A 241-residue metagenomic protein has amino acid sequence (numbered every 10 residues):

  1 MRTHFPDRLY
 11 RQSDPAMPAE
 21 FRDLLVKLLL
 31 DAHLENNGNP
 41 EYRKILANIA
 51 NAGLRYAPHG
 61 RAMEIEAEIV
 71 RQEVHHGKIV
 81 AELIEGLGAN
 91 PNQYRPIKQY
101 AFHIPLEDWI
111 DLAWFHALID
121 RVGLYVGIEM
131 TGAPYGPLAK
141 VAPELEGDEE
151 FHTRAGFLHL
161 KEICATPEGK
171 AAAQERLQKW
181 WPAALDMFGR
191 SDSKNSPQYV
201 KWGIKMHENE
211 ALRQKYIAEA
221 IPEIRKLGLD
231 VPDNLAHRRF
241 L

Functional and structural regions predicted by a protein language model:
L9-A32, Q93-H116, A133, T166-P167 (+1 more regions): Acidic/His metal-coordination segments adjacent to aromatic residues that form catalytic metal sites in metalloenzymes
R11, G169-L241: Extended, helix-rich structural scaffolds rather than catalytic motifs
A16-F21, N39-E68, G123-L138: Helix-loop segments that flank and shape redox-cofactor active sites
F21-L34, L54-H75, D108-L112, P137-E150: Alpha-helical scaffold segments that form or flank carboxylate-/histidine-based iron centers
H33-N37, A67, R71-K78, A117-R121 (+5 more regions): Generic structural signal for well-ordered, non-transmembrane alpha-helical segments in soluble/cytosolic regions
M63-Y94, F157-I163: Conserved alpha-helical segments that form or flank metal/cofactor-binding pockets of metalloenzymes
A89-F157, R176: Active-site-proximal alpha-helical scaffolds that flank and shape metal-associated catalytic sites
A155-L177: Solvent-exposed, charged amphipathic helical/linker segments at domain boundaries
